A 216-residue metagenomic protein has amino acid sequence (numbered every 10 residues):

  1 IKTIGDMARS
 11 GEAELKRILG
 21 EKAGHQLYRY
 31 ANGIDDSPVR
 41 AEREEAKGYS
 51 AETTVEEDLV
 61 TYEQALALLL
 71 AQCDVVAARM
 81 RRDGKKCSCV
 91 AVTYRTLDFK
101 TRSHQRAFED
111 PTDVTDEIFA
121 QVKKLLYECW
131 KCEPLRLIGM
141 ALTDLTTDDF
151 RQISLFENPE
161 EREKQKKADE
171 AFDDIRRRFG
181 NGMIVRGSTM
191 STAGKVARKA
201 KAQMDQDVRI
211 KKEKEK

Functional and structural regions predicted by a protein language model:
I1-L135, D207-R209: DNA-contacting surface of Y-family translesion DNA polymerases
P111-K216: Acidic, metal-coordinating catalytic segment for phosphate/diphosphate chemistry, firing primarily on the Nudix
